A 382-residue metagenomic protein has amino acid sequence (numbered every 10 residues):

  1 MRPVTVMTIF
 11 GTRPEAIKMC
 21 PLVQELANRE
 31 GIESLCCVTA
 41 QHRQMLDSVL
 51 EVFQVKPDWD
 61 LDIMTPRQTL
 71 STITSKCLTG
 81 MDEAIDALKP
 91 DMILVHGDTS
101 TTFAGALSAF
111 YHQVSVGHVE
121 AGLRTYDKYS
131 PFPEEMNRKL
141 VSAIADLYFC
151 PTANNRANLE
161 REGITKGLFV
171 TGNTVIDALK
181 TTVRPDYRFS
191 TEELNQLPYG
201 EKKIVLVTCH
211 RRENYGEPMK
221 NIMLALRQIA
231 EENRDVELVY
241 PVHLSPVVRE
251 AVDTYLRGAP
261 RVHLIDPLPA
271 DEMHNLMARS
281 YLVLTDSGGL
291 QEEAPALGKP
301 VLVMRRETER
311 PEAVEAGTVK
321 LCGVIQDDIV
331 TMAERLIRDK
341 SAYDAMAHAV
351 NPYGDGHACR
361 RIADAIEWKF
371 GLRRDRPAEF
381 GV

Functional and structural regions predicted by a protein language model:
M1-Y240, S245-V382: Nucleotide-activated sugar donor-binding and catalytic core shared by glycosyltransferases and related lipid-linked
